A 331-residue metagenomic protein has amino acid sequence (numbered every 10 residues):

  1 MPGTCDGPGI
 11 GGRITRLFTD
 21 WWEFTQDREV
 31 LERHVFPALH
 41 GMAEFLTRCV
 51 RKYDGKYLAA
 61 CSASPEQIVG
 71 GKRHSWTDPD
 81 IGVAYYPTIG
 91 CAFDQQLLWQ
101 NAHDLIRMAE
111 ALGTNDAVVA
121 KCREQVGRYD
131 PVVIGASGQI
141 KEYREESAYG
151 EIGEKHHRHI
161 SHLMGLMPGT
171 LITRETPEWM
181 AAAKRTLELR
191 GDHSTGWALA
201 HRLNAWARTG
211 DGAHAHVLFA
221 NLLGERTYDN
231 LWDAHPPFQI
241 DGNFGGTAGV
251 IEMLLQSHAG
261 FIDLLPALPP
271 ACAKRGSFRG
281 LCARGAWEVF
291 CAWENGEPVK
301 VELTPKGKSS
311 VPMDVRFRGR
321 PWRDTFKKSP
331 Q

Functional and structural regions predicted by a protein language model:
M1-T25, R33-P37, A92-F261, V299: Active-site core of glycosidic bond-cleaving carbohydrate-active enzymes
T4, R28-E29, Y85-T88: Active-site oxyanion-binding pockets that recognize sulfate/phosphate
F18-G41, R48, K52, A59-C61 (+2 more regions): Primarily short, surface-exposed interaction patches in extracytoplasmic proteins
G41-M108: Acidic/histidine-rich catalytic neighborhood
S62, C122-D130, P266-A273: A glycine-rich phosphate-binding loop feature that marks nucleotide/adenosyl-phosphate handling sites
S62, G169-L171, E294, R318: Structured loops at beta-to-helix junctions and adjacent beta-edge loops in soluble globular domains
I68-P87, T114-A117, S147-E154, P266-F278 (+1 more regions): Intrinsically disordered, low-complexity coil segments
A213-P330: Non-catalytic C-terminal accessory modules of carbohydrate-active enzymes
